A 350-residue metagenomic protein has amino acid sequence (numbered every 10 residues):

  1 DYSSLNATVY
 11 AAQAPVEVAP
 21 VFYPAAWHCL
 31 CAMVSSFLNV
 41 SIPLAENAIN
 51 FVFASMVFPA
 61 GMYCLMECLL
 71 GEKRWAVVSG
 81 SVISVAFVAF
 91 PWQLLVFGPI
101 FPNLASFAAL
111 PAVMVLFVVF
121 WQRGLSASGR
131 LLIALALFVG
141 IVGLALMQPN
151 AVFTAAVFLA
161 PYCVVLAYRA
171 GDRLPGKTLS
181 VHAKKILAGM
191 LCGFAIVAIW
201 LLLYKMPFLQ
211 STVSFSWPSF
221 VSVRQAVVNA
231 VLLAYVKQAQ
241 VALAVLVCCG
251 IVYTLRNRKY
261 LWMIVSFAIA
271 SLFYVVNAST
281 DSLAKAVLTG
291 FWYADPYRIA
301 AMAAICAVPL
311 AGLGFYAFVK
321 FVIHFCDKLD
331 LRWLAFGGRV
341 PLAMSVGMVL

Functional and structural regions predicted by a protein language model:
D1-A108: Active-site lumenal/periplasmic loops and adjacent helix-entry segments of GT-C-fold, multi-pass membrane
N39, P91-A105, Q148, Q210-Q238 (+4 more regions): Membrane-helix boundary/interfacial segments in multi-pass membrane proteins
V78-V82, L137-V139, F158, A188-L191 (+2 more regions): Transmembrane alpha-helix segments characteristic of polytopic inner-membrane glycan-assembly/cell-envelope
L110-I133: Membrane-interface transmembrane helices that cradle and orient dolichyl/undecaprenyl
L131-P149: Membrane-interface alpha helices of multi-pass inner-membrane proteins
A155-L191: Perimembrane helix-loop-helix junctions
C163-V164, R169, A195, V241-I264: Hydrophobic, aromatic-rich transmembrane alpha-helices and their immediate juxtamembrane boundary segments
L187-A195, F318-L350: Signature aromatic-anchored transmembrane alpha helix within multi-pass, membrane-resident enzymes that catalyze glycan
